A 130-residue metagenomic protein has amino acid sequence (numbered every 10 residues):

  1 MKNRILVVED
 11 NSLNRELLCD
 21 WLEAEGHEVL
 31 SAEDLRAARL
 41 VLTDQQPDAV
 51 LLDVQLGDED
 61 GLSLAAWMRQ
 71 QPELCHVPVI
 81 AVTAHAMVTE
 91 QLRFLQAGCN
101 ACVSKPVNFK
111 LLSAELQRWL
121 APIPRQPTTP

Functional and structural regions predicted by a protein language model:
E9: Conserved acidic carboxylate
L13, D34, D60-S63: Acidic catalytic/metal-coordinating carboxylates
E16-A24: Charged docking surfaces used in two-component/phosphorelay signaling
S31-A49: Acidic, metal-coordinating helix/loop segments flanking the phosphotransfer/catalytic sites of two-component signaling
L40, L62-C75: Short amphipathic alpha-helix used as the core "switch/output" element in two-component signaling
D53, T83: Active-site residues of response regulator receiver
G57, C75, M87, P106: The feature encodes the CheY-like receiver
V107-L116: C-terminal output helix
